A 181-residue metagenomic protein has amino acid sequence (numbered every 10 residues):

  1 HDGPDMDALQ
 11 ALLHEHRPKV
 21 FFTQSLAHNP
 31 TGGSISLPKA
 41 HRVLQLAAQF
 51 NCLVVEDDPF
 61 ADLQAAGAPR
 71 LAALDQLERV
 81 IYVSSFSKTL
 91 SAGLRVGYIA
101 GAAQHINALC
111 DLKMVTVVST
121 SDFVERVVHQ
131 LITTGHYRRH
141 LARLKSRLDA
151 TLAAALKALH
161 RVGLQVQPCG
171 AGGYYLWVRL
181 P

Functional and structural regions predicted by a protein language model:
P4-R17, H28-L53, F60-S91: Active-site pre-lysine segment of PLP-dependent enzymes
S25: Short secondary-structure boundary segments
Q76-S146: Conserved core segment of the aminotransferase class I/II
G101, V178-P181: Short beta-strand-to-loop capping motifs
H129, S146-L156, V166-R179: Conserved glycine-rich beta-strand-loop-beta hairpin in the small C-terminal domain of fold type I
R139, L159-P168: Surface-exposed helix-capping loop/turn segments at secondary-structure junctions
